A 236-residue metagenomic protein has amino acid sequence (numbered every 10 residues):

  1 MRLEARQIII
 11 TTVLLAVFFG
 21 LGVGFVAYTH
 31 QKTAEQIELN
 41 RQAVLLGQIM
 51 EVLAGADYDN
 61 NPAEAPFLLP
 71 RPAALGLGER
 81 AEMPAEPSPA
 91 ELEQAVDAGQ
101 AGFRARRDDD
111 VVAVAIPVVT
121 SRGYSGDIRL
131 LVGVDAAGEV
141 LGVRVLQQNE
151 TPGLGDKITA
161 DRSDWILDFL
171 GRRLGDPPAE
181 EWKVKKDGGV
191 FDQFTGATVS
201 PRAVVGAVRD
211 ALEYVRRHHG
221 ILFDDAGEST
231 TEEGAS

Functional and structural regions predicted by a protein language model:
R2-S236: Flexible, solvent-exposed loop/hinge segments and secondary-structure transition points
